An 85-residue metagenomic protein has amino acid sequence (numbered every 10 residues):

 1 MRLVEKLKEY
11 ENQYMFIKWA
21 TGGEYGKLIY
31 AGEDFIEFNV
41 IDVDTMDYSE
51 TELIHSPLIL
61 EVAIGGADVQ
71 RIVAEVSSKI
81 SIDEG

Functional and structural regions predicted by a protein language model:
M1-G85: Conserved RNA-binding domains used in RNP assembly and mRNA/RNA metabolism
